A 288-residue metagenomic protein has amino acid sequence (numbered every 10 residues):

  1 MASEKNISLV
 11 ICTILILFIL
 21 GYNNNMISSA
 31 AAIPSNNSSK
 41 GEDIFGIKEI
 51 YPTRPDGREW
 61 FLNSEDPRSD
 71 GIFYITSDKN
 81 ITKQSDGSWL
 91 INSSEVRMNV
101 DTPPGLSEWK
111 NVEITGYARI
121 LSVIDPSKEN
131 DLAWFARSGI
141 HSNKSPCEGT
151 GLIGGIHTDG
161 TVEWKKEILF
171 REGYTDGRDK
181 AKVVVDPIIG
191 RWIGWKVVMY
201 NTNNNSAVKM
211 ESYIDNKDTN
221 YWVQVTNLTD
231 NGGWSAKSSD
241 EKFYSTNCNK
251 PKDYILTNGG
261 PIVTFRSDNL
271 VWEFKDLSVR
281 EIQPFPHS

Functional and structural regions predicted by a protein language model:
A2-V10: N-terminal Sec-pathway targeting helices
E4-K5, Y22-N24, D78, W195: Generic cytosolic/nucleocytoplasmic N-terminal low-complexity/intrinsically disordered segments
S8, N24-I27, S38-S39: Intrinsic disorder/low-complexity detector
C12-I19: Bacterial N-terminal signal peptides
I19-A32: N-terminal signal peptide
S29-I193, M199-S288: Low-complexity, Ser/Thr/Pro/Gly-rich disordered linker/stalk regions
